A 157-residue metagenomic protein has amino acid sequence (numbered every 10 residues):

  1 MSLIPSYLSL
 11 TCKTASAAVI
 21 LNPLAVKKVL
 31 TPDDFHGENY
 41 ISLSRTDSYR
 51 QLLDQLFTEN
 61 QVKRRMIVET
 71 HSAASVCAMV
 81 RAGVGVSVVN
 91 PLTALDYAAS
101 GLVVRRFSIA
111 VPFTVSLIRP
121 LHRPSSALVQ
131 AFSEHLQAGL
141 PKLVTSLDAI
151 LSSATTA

Functional and structural regions predicted by a protein language model:
M1-A18, V26, Q55, R81-V84 (+1 more regions): Short beta-strand-centered segments that line the small-molecule binding cleft or hinge of alpha/beta clamshell
M1-S2, K63, T70-S72, A149 (+1 more regions): Central regulatory/effector-binding core of bacterial HTH transcription factors
I4-S6, T11-S16, I20-N22, L30-P32 (+2 more regions): Small-molecule pocket liners
Y7, D33, C77-A78, Q130: Alpha-helical segments flanking ligand/cofactor-binding loops in enzyme cores
P23, L30-Y49, Q137-L140: Short loop->beta-strand "edge-of-pocket" segments that line small-molecule binding or catalytic clefts across diverse
A25-V26, Y40, V104-D148: A late-sequence structural motif
T46-L52, E134-A157: Ligand-binding clefts/hinges and TM-proximal coupling segments of bilobed small-molecule sensing domains
T46-V103: Hydrophobic hinge/microswitch elements
